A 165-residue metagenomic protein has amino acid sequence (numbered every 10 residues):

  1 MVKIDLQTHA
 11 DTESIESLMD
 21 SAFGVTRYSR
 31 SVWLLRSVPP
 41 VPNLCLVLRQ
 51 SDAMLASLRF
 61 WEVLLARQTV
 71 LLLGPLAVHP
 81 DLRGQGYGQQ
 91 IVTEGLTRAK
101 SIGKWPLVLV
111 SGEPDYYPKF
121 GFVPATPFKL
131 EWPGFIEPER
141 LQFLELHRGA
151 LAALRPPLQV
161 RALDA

Functional and structural regions predicted by a protein language model:
V2-I15: A short beta-loop-alpha structural element at the N-terminal edge of CoA-dependent acyl/N-acetyltransferase catalytic
T12, E16-P42: Conserved GNAT-fold acetyl-CoA-binding loop/helix
V47, A53-V63, T69-A77: Conserved beta-strand in the GNAT
L73, L82-E94: Conserved acetyl-CoA pyrophosphate-binding loop and the N-cap/start of the following alpha-helix in GNAT-like
L82, A99-K100: Hydrophobic pocket-lining residues that define ligand/cofactor binding sites across diverse proteins
K104-W105, S111-E137: Conserved active-site alpha-helix within GNAT-family acetyltransferase domains
E131-A165: C-terminal "cap" of GNAT-fold acetyltransferases
